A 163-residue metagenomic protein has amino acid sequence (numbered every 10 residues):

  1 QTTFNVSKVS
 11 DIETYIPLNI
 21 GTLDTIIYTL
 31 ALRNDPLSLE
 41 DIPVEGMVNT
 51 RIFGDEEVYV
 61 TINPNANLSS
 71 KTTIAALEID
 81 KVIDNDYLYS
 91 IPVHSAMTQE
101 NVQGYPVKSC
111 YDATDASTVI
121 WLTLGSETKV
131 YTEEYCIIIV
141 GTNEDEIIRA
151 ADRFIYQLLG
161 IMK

Functional and structural regions predicted by a protein language model:
Q1-T2: Secretory targeting signatures
N5-K163: Long, folded non-catalytic interaction modules
